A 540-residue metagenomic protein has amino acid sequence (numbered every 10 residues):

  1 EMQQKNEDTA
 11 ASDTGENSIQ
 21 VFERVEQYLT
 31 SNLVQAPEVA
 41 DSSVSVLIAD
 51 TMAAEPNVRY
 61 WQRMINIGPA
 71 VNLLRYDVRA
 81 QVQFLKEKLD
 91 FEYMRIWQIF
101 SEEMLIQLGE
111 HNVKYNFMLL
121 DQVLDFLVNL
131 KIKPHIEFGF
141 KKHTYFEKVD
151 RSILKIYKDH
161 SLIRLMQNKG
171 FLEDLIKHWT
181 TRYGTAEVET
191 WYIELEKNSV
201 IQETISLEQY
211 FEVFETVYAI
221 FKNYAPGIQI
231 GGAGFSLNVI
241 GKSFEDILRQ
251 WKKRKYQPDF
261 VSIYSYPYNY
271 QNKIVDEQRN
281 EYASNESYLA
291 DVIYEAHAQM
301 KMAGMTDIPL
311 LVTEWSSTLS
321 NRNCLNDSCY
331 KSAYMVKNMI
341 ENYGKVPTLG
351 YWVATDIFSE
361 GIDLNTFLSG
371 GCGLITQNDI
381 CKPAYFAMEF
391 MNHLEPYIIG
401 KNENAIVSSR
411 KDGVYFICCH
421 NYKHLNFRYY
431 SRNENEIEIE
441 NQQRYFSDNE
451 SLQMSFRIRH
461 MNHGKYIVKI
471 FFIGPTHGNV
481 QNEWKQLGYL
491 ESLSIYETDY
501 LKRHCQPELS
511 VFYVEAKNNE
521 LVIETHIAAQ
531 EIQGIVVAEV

Functional and structural regions predicted by a protein language model:
E1-D90, A529: Mature N-terminal, pre-catalytic/accessory segment of carbohydrate-active enzymes
M2-T30, M166-K242, Y256-S262, K301-L319 (+2 more regions): Active-site region of glycoside hydrolase catalytic domains
N6, S12, F22-L29, L33 (+1 more regions): C-terminal beta-sandwich/jelly-roll accessory domains of carbohydrate-active enzymes
A49-M52, N72-K86, H178, G241-W251 (+1 more regions): Short, acidic/polar
V58, V71-R75, M104-L105, Q271 (+2 more regions): Short, solvent-exposed loop/turn elements at domain surfaces
Q81, Y268-N323, N338, G344-D356 (+1 more regions): Glycoside hydrolase catalytic-domain groove-lining segments
L89-Y282: Substrate-binding cleft and catalytic face of glycoside hydrolase catalytic domains, especially the flexible beta-alpha
V312-E438: Aromatic/acidic polysaccharide-binding cleft in carbohydrate-active enzymes
